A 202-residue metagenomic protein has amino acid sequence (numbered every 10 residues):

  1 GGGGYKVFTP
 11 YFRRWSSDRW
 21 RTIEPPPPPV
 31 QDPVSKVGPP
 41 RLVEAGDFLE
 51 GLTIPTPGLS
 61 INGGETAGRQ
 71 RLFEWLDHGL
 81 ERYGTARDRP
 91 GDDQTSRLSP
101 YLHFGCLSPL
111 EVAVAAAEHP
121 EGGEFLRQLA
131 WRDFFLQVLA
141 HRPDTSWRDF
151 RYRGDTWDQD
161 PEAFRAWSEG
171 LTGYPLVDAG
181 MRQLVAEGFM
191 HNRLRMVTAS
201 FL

Functional and structural regions predicted by a protein language model:
G4-R153: Glycine/tryptophan-enriched, flexible segments
D88-R89, L171-T172, F189: Short helix-capping and inter-helix turn/linker motifs at the boundaries of alpha-helical repeat units
Q94, L176-V177, L194-R195: N-terminal alpha-helical segment
P120-L136, L184-L202: Structured ligand/cofactor/substrate-binding pocket environments in proteins
R132, R148-L171: Short, functional "switch" segments adjacent to catalytic/cofactor/reactive centers
S146, Y152-T156, M196-L202: Active/binding-pocket-proximal capping segment
F164-L184: Helix-hairpin-helix/helix-loop-helix acidic hairpins
